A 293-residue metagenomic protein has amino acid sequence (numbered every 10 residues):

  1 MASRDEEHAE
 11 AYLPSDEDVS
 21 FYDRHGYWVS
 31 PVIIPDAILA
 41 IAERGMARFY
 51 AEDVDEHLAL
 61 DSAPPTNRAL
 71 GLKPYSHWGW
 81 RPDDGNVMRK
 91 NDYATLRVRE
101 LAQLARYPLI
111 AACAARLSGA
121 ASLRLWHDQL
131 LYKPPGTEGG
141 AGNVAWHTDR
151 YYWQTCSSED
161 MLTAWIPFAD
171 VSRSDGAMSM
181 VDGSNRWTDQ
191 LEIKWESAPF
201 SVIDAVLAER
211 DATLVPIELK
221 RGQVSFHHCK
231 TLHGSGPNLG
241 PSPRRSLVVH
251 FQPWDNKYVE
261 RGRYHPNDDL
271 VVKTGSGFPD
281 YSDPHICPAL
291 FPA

Functional and structural regions predicted by a protein language model:
A2-H25, P31-W146, T155, G275: Non-heme Fe(II)-dependent double-stranded beta-helix
A2-H8, E52-E56, L60, S76 (+5 more regions): Non-heme Fe(II)/2-oxoglutarate
V29-S30, A164, S225-H227: Short hydrophobic-aromatic micro-motifs
I34-D36, L130-K133, Y151, V171 (+3 more regions): Short, solvent-exposed loop/turn segments at secondary-structure junctions
V98-Q103, A205, E209-V215, G234-G236: Active-site rim elements
A112-C113, G139-R210, L214, N256-Y264: Catalytic core of non-heme Fe(II) oxygenases with the double-stranded beta-helix
H127-L130, A164-I166, L247-F251: A structural signal for short, well-ordered beta-strand segments
T213-F226: Short acidic-glycine-tyrosine-enriched beta hairpin
